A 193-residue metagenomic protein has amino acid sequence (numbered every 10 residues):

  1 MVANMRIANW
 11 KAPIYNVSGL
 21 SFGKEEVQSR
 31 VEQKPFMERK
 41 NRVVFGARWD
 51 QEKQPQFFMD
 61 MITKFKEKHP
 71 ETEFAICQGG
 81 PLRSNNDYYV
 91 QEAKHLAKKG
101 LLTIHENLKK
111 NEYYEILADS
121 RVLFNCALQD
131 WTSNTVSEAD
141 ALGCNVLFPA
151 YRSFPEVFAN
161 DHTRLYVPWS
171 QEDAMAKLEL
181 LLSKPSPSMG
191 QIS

Functional and structural regions predicted by a protein language model:
M1-I14, S21-E26: A short, active-site helix/loop in glycosyltransferases that binds the activated sugar's phosphate group
K34-K53, M59-K64, A75: Conserved donor-binding/catalytic core segment of Leloir-type glycosyltransferases
E73-V90, E106: Glycosyltransferase donor-sugar binding loop
L101-I116, W169: Conserved active-site histidine-acidic residue motif and adjacent donor-binding/catalytic loop of glycosyltransferases
Y114, S133-A141, P155-E156: Short alpha-helical segment that forms part of, or immediately flanks, the ligand-binding pocket in carbohydrate-active
A127-L128: Aromatic "clamp/platform" in nucleotide-sugar-dependent glycosyltransferases that forms part of the donor/acceptor
N145-F148: Short hydrophobic beta-strand element within catalytic cores of glycosyltransferases and related nucleotide-activated
P155-L180: Change "using UDP/GDP/dTDP sugars" to "using nucleotide sugars
